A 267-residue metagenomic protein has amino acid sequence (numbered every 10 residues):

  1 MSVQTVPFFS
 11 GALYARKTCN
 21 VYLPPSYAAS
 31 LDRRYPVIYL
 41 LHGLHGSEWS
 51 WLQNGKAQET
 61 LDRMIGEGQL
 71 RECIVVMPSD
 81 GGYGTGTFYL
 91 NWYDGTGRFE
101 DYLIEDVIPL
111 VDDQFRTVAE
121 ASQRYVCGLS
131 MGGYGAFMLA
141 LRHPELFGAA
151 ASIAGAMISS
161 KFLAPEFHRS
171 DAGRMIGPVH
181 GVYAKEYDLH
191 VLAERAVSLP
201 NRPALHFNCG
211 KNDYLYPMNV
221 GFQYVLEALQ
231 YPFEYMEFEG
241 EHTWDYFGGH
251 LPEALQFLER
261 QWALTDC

Functional and structural regions predicted by a protein language model:
M1-C267: Non-catalytic cap/lid and distal C-terminal segments of serine-dependent acyl enzymes
